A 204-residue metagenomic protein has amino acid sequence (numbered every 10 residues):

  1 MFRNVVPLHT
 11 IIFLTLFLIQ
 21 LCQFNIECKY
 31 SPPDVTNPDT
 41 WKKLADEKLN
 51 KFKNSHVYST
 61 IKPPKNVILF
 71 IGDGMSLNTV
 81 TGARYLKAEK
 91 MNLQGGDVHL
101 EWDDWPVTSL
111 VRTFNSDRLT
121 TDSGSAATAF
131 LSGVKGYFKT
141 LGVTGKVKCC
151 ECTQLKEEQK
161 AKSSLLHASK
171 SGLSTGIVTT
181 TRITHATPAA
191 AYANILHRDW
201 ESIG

Functional and structural regions predicted by a protein language model:
M1-V5: N-terminal secretory signal peptides that target proteins for export/translocation
V6-F24: Cleavable N-terminal signal peptides of Sec/SRP-targeted secreted and luminal proteins
N25-G204: N-terminal catalytic scaffold of extracellular/periplasmic and nuclease hydrolases that process anionic headgroups
